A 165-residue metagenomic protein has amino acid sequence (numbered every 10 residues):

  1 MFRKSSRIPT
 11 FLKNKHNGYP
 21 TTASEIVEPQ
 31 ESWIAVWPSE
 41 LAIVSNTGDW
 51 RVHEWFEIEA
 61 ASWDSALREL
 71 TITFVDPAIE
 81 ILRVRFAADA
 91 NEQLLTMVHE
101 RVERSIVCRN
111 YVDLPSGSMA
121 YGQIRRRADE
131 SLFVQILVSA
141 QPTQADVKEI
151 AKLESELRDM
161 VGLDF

Functional and structural regions predicted by a protein language model:
M1-F165: Eukaryotic intrinsically disordered, low-complexity regulatory linkers and tails enriched in Ser/Thr/Pro
